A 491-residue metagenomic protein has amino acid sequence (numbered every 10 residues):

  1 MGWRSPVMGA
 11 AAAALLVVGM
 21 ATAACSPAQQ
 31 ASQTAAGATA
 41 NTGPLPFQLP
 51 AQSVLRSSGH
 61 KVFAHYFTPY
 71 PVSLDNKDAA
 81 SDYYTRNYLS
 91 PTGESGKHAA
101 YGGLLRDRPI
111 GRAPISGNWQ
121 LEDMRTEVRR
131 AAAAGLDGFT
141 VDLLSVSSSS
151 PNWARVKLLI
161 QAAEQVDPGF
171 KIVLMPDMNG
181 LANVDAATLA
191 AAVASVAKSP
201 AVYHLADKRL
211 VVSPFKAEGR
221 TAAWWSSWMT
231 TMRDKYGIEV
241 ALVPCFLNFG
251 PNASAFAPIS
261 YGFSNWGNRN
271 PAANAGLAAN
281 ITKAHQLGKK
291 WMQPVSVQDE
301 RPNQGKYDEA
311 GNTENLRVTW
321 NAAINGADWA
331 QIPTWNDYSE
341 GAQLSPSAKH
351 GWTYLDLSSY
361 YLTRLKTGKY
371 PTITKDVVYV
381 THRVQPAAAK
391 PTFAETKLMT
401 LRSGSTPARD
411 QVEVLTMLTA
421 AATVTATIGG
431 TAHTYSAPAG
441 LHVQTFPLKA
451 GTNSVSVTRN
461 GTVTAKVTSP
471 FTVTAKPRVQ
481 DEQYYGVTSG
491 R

Functional and structural regions predicted by a protein language model:
M1-Q30: Secretory targeting and sorting signals
A14-V18, A35, A420: Short intrinsically disordered, low-complexity segments
C25, Q33-A38: Ser/Thr/Gly/Pro-rich low-complexity, disordered linker/stalk segments of secreted and cell-surface proteins
A36-V412, L418-L441, P447-R491: Glycan-processing catalytic domains of CAZymes
